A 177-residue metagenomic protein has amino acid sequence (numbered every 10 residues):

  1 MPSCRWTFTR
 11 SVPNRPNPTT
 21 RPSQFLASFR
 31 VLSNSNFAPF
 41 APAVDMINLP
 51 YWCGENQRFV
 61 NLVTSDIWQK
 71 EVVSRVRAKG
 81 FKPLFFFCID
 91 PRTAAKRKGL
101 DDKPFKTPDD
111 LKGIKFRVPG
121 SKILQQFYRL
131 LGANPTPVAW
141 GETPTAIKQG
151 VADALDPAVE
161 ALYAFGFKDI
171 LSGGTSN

Functional and structural regions predicted by a protein language model:
M1-F59, S74, K82-N177: N-terminal secretory/targeting leader peptides
L62-G80: Hinge/lid segment of periplasmic solute-binding proteins
